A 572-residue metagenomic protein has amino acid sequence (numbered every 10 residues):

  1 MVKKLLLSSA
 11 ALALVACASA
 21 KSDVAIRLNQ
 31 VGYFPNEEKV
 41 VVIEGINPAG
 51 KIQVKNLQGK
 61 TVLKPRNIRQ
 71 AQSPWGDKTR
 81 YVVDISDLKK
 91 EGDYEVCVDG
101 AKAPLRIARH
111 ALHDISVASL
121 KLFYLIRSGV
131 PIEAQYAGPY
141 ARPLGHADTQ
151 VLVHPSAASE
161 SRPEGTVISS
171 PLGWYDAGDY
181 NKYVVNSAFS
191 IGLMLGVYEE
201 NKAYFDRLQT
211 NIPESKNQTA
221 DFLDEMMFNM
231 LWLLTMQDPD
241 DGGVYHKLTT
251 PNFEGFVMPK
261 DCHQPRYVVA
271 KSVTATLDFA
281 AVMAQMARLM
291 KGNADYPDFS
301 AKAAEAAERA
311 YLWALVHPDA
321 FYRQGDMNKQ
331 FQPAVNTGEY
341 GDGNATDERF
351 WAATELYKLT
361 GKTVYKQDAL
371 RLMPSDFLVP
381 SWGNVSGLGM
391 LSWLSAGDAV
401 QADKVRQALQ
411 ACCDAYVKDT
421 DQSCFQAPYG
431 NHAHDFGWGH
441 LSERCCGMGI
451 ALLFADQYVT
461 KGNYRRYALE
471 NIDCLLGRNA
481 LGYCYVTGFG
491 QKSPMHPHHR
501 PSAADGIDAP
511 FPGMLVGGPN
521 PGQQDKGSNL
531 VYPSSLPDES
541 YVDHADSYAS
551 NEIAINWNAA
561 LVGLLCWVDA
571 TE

Functional and structural regions predicted by a protein language model:
V2-S8: Sec-dependent signal peptide recognition, specifically the positively charged N-region followed immediately by
A11-S19: Hydrophobic h-region of N-terminal signal peptides that target proteins for export in Gram-negative bacteria
K21-V31: Short, compositionally biased P/S/T/A/G/V-rich stretches that sit at domain boundaries
Q30-A103, R109-A111, Y124-A188, G192 (+5 more regions): Aromatic (Trp/Tyr) and acidic
E214-Q218: Acidic, glycine-anchored loop motifs typical of Ca2+
D221-D241: Carboxylate/His-rich catalytic cores and anion/metal-binding grooves
V282-Y340, T354, L394-S395: C-terminal transactivation domains of fungal Zn(2)-Cys(6)
M373-V379: Solenoid-like repeat scaffolds
